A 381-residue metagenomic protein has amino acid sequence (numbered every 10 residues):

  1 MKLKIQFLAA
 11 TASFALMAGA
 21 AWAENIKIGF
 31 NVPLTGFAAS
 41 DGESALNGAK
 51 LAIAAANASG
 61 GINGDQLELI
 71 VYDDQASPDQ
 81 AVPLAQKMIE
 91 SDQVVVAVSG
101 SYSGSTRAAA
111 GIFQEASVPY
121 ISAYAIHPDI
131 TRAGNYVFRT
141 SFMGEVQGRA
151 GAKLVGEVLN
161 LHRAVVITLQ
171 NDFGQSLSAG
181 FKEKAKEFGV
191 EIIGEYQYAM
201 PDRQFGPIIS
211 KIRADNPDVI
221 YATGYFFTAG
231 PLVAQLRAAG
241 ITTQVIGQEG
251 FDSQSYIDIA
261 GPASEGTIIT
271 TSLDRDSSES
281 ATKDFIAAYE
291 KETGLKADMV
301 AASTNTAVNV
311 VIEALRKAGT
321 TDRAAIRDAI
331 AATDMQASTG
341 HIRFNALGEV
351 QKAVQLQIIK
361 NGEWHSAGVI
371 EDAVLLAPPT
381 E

Functional and structural regions predicted by a protein language model:
K2-T11, A23-E381: Extracytosolic ligand-binding ectodomains
S13-A15: Repetitive helical segments and hydrophobic/amphipathic motifs
M17-A23: Sec/Tat signal peptide C-region and signal peptidase I cleavage site
